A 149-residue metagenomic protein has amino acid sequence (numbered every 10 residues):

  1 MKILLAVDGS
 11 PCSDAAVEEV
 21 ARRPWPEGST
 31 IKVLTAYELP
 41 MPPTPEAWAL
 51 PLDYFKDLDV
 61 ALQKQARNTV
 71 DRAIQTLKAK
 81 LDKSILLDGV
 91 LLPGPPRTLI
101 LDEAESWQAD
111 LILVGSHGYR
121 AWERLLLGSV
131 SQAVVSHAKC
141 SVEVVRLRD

Functional and structural regions predicted by a protein language model:
K2-K56: Small/aliphatic-rich secondary-structure junction motif
R22, Q75-I112, D149: Structural beta-alpha unit
K32-L34, D88-L92, E143-V145: General small-molecule cofactor/ligand-binding pocket signal
T35, G115-H117, L147: Short secondary-structure boundary segments
D53-N68: A short acidic, glycine-rich active-site loop that binds or catalyzes chemistry on phosphate/adenosine moieties
L111-A133: Glycine-rich, Arg-bearing micro-motifs that act as flexible, cationic patches
